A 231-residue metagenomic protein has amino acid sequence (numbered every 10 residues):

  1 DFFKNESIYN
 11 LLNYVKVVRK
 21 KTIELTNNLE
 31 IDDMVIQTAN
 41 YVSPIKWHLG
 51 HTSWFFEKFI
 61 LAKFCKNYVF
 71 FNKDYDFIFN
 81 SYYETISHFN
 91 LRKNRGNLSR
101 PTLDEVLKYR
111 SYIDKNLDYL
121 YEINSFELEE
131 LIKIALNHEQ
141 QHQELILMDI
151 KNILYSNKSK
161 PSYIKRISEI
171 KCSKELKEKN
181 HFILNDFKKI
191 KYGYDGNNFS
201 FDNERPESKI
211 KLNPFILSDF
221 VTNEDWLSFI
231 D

Functional and structural regions predicted by a protein language model:
D1-N10, L61-D114, S156-C172: Short, helix-capping/interhelical loops that line the mouth of catalytic, cofactor-, or ligand-binding pockets
F2-Y14, M34-W54, F77, N97-V106 (+2 more regions): Alpha-helical scaffold segments that form or flank carboxylate-/histidine-based iron centers
N13, V17, N72-E84, N180-G196: Conserved oxyanion/phosphate-binding beta-strand-loop segments in alpha/beta enzyme cores
V15-T22, I45-E57, F79-I86, V106 (+5 more regions): Alpha-helical transition-metal enzyme core signature, strongest for iron centers
K21-P44, L61-F70, N116-E130: Helix-loop segments that flank and shape redox-cofactor active sites
H48, E57-K58, E175-D231: A short glycine-rich, aromatic-capped structural motif
I123, N157-K160, L176, I183: Extended, charge-rich alpha-helical interface modules
A135-K174: Charged mid-protein connector segments
